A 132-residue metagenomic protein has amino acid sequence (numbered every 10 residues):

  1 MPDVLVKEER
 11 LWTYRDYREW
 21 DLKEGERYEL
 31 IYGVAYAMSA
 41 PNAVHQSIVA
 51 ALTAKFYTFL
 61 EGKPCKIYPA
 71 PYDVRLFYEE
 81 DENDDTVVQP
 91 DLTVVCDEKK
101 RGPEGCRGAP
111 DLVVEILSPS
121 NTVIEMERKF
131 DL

Functional and structural regions predicted by a protein language model:
M1-L132: Gly/Pro/Ser/Thr-rich low-complexity, intrinsically disordered segments predominantly at protein N-termini
